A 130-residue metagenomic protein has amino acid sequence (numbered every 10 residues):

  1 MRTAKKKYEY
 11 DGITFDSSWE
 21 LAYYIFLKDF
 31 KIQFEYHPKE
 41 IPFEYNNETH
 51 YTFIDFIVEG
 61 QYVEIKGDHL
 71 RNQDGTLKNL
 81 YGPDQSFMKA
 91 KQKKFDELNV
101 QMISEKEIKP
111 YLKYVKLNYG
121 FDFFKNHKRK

Functional and structural regions predicted by a protein language model:
M1-K130: Electrostatic, structured charged patches in enzyme active sites and in nucleic-acid/phosphate-binding
